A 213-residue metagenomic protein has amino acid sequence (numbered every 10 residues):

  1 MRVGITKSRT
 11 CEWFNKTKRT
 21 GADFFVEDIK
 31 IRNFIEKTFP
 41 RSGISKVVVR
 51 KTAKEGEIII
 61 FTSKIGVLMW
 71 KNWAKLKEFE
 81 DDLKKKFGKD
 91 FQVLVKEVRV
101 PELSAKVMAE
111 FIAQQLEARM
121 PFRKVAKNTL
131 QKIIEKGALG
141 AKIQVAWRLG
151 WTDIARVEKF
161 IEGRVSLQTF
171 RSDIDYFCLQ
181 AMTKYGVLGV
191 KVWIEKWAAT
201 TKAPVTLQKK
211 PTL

Functional and structural regions predicted by a protein language model:
M1-N72, L76, V187-T201, Q208-L213: N-terminal, positively charged regions that mediate nucleic acid binding
M1-R2, K7-C11, V95-L213: Positively charged, low-complexity, intrinsically disordered RNA-binding extensions
K18-I29, I59-E78, E102-V107, Q115-K124 (+3 more regions): Ordered, soluble secondary-structure elements with a strong preference for glycine-centered loop motifs and nearby
R32, E36, K77-K84, A113 (+2 more regions): Generic solvent-exposed, charged/amphipathic alpha-helical segments that serve as macromolecular interface scaffolds
E36-K46, K84-K89, I134-A138: Short secondary-structure junctions
S45-V48, E80-D82, L179-Q180: Short beta-strand/turn micro-motifs at beta-sheet edges
V49-K64, D90-E110: Short, charge-patterned binding micro-sites
L68-L94: Acidic, low-complexity central loop/insert segments
